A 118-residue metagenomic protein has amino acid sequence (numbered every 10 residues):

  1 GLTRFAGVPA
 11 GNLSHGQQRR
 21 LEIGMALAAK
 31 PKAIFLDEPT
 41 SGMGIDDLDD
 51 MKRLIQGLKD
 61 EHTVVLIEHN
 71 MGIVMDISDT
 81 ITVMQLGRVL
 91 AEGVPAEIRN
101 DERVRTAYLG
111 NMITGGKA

Functional and structural regions predicted by a protein language model:
G1-A118: Glycine-rich phosphate-binding loops of nucleotide-dependent enzymes
